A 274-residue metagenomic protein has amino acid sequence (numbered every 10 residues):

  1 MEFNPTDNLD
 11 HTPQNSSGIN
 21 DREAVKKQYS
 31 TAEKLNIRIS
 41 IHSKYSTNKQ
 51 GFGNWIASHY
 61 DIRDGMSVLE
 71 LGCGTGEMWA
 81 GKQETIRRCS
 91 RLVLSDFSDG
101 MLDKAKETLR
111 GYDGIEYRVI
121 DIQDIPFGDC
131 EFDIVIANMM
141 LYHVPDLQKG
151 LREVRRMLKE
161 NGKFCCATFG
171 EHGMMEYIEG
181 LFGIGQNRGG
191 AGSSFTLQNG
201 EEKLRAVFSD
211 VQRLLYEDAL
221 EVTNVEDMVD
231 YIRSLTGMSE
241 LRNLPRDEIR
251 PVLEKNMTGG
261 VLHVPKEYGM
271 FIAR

Functional and structural regions predicted by a protein language model:
E2-D64, E77-G81, M101: Conserved class I S-adenosyl-L-methionine
F3, H42, N48-K49, T75-E77 (+1 more regions): Conserved Class I S-adenosyl-L-methionine
S67, N161-K163: Short glycine-centered segments of the SAM/dcSAM-binding site in methyltransferase folds
S67-D124: Class I SAM-dependent methyltransferase SAM/SAH-binding core
Q123-V135: A short acidic, Gly/Pro-enriched loop at the edge of an enzyme's catalytic core that lines a small-molecule cofactor
D133-L147: A short SAM/SAH-binding and catalytic strip from SAM-dependent methyltransferases
Q148-E160: A short glycine-rich, Lys/Arg-flanked "PGG" loop and its adjoining helix->strand segment in the class I
C165-A191: Conserved class I S-adenosyl-L-methionine
